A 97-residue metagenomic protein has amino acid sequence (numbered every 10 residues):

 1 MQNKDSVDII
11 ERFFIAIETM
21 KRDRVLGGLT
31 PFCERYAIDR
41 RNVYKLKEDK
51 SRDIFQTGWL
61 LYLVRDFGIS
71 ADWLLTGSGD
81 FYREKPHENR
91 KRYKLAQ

Functional and structural regions predicted by a protein language model:
M1-D5, L75-Q97: Short, charged recognition helix plus adjacent turn of helix-turn-helix-like nucleic-acid-binding domains
M1-P31: A short, Lys/Arg-rich alpha-helix, primarily the initiator
I9, S70-A71: Hydrophobic side chains within well-formed alpha-helices
F32, V43-L46, L74: Conserved hydrophobic/aromatic packing and binding residues within compact polymer-binding modules
A37-F55: Recognition helix of helix-turn-helix/homeodomain-like DNA-binding domains that insert into the DNA major groove
D49-R65, F81: Short, basic-rich loop-to-helix N-cap that marks the start of a DNA-contacting helix
